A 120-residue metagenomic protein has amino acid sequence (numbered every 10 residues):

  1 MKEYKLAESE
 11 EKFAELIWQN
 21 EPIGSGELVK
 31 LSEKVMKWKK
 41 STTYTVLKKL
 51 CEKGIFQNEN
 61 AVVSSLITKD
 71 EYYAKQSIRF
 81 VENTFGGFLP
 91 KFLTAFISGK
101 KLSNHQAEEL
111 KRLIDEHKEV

Functional and structural regions predicted by a protein language model:
M1-L16, Y72, V120: Short alpha-helical segments that sit at the start of domains
F13, L47-C51: Basic amphipathic alpha-helical segments that dock to polyanions
I17-E21: Short helix-to-turn junction characteristic of helix-turn-helix DNA-binding domains, especially the helix
P22-S32: Short acidic, hydrophobic short linear motifs in intrinsically disordered regions
C51-A61: A short, conserved structural fragment
A61-T68: Minor-groove-contacting beta-hairpin "wing" of winged helix-turn-helix DNA-binding domains
I78-E119: Amphipathic alpha-helical dimerization/coiled-coil segments that flank or bridge DNA-binding/regulatory modules
